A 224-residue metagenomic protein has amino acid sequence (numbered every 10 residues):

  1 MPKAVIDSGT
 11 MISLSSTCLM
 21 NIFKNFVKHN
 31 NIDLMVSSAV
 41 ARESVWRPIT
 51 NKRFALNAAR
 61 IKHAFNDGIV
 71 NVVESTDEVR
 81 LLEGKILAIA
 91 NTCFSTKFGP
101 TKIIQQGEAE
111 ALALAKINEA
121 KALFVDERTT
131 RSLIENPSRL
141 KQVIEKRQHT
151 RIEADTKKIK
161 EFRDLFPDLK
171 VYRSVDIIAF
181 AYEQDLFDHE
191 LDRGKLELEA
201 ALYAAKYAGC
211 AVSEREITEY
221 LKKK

Functional and structural regions predicted by a protein language model:
P2-K121, R128-K224: Active-site-proximal, substrate-binding regions of enzyme catalytic domains and RNA-binding/basic surfaces
